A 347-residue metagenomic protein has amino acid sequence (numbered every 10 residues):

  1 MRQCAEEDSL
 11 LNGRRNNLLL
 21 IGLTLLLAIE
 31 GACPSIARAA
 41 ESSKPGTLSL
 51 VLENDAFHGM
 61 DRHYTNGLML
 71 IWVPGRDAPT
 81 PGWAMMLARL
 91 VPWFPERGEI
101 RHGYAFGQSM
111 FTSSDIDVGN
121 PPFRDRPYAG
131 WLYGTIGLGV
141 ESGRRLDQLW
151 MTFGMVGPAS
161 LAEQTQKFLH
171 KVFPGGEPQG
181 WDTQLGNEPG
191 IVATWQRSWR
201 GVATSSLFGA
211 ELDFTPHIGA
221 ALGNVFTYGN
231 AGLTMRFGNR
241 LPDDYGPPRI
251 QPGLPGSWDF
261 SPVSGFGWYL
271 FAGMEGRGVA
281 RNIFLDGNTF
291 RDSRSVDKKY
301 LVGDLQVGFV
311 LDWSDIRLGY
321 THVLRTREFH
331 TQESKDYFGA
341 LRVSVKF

Functional and structural regions predicted by a protein language model:
A39-P45, R76-I100, E141-Q148, G201-F214 (+2 more regions): Short loop/turn motifs that connect adjacent beta-strands in outer-membrane beta-barrel proteins
A39-P79, R101, F106, M110-I116 (+2 more regions): Short glycine/proline- and aromatic-enriched beta-strand/turn motifs that initiate or cap beta-hairpins
T47, S114-I116, T234, N239-F347: Outer membrane beta-barrel transmembrane domains
L48-N54, Y104-M110, M151-G157, R197 (+5 more regions): Transmembrane beta-barrel strands of outer-membrane/channel proteins
R62-L68, Y128-L132, D147, N187-A193 (+6 more regions): Residues that define the transmembrane beta-barrel architecture of outer-membrane proteins
W72-P74, Q108, L138-V140, R197-G201 (+4 more regions): Residue-level signature of outer-membrane beta-barrel architecture
R89-Q164: Long, hydrophobic/aromatic-enriched structural stretches that serve as scaffold segments
N120-R124, E177-T183, G219, D292-S295 (+1 more regions): Extracellular loop and loop/strand-boundary signature of outer-membrane beta-barrel proteins
